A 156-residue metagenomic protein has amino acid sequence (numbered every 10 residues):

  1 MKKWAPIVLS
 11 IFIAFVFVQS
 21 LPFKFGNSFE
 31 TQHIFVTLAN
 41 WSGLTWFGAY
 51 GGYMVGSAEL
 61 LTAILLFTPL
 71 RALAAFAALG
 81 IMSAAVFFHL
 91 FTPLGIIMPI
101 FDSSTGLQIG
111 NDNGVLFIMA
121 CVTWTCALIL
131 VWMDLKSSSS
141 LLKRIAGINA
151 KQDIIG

Functional and structural regions predicted by a protein language model:
M1-G156: Membrane-interface extramembranous regions
